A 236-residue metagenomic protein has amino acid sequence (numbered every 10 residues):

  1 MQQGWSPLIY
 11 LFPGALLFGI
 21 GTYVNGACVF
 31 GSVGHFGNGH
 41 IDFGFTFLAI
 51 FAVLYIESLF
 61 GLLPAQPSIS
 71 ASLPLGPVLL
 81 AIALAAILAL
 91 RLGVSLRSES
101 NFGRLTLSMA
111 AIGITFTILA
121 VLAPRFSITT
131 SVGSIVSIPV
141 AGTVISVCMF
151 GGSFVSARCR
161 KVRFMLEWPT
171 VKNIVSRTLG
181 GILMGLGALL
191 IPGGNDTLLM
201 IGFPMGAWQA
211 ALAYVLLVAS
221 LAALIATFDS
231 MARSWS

Functional and structural regions predicted by a protein language model:
M1-S236: Membrane-interfacial helix-loop segments of redox and metal-homeostasis proteins, especially TM-loop-TM junctions
